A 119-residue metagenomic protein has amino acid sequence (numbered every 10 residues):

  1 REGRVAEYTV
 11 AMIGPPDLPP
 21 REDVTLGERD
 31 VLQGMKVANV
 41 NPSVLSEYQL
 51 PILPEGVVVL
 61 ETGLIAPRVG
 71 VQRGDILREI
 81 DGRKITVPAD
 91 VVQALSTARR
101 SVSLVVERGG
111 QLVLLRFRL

Functional and structural regions predicted by a protein language model:
R1-L119: C-terminal recognition in membrane/secretory proteostasis and scaffolding
